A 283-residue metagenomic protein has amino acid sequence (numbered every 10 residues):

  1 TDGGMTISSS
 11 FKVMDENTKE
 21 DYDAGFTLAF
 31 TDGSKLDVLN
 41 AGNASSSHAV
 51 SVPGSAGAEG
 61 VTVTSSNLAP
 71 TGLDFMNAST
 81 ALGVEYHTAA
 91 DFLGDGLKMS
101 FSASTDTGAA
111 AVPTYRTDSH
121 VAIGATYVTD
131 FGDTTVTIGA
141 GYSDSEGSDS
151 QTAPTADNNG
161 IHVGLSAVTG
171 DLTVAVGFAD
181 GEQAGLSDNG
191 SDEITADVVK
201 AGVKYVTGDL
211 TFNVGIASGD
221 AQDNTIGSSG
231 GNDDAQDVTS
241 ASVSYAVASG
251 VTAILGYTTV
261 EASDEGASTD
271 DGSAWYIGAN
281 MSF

Functional and structural regions predicted by a protein language model:
T1-F283: Outer-membrane beta-barrel proteins
